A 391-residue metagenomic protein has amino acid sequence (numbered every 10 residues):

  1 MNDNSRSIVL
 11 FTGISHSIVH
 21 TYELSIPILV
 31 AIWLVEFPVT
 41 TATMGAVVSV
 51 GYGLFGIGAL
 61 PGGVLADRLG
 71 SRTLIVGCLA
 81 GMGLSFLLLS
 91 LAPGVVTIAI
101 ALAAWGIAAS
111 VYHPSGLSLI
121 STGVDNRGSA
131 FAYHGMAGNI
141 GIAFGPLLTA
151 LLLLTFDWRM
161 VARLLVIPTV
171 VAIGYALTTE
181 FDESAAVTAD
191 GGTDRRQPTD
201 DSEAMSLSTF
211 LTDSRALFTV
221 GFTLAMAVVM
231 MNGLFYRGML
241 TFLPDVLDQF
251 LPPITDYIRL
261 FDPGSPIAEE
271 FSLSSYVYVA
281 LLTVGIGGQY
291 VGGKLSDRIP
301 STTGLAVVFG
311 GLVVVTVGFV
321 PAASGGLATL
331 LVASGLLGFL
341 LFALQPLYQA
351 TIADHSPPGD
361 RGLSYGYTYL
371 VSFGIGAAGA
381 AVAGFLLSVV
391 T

Functional and structural regions predicted by a protein language model:
I26-P27, T219-Y290: Extracytoplasmic gate region of multi-pass secondary transporters
P38, G70, L88-V96, A108 (+3 more regions): Helix-breaking motifs and short loop linkers at transmembrane-helix boundaries and internal kinks in secondary membrane
A46-V64, Y276-V291: Central cavity-lining transmembrane alpha-helices of secondary-active solute carriers, predominantly the Major
I57-V96: Conserved MFS/SLC helix-loop-helix module at the cytosolic interface between two early adjacent transmembrane helices
A80-P93, G310-S324: C-terminal ends and interior cores of transmembrane alpha-helices in multi-pass membrane transporters/permeases
A99-I140: Cytoplasmic helix-loop-helix junction between adjacent transmembrane helices in 12-TM secondary transporters
H134-R196: Helix-loop-helix hairpin linking two adjacent transmembrane segments in secondary transporters
A353-V390: A late C-terminal transmembrane helix in Major Facilitator Superfamily
